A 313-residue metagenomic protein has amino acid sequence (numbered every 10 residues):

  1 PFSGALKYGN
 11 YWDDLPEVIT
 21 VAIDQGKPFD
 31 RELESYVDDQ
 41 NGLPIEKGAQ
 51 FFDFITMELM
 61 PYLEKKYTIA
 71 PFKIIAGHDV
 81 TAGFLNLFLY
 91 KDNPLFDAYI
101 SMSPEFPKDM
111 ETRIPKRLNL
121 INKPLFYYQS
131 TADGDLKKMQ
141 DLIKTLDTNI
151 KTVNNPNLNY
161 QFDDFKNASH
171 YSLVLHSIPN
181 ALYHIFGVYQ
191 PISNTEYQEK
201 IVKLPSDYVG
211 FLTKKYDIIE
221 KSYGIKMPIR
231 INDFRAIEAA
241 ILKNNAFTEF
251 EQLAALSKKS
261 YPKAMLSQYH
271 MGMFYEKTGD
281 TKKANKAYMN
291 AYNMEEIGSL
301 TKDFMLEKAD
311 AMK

Functional and structural regions predicted by a protein language model:
P1-T278, A287-K313: Non-catalytic cap/lid and distal C-terminal segments of serine-dependent acyl enzymes
